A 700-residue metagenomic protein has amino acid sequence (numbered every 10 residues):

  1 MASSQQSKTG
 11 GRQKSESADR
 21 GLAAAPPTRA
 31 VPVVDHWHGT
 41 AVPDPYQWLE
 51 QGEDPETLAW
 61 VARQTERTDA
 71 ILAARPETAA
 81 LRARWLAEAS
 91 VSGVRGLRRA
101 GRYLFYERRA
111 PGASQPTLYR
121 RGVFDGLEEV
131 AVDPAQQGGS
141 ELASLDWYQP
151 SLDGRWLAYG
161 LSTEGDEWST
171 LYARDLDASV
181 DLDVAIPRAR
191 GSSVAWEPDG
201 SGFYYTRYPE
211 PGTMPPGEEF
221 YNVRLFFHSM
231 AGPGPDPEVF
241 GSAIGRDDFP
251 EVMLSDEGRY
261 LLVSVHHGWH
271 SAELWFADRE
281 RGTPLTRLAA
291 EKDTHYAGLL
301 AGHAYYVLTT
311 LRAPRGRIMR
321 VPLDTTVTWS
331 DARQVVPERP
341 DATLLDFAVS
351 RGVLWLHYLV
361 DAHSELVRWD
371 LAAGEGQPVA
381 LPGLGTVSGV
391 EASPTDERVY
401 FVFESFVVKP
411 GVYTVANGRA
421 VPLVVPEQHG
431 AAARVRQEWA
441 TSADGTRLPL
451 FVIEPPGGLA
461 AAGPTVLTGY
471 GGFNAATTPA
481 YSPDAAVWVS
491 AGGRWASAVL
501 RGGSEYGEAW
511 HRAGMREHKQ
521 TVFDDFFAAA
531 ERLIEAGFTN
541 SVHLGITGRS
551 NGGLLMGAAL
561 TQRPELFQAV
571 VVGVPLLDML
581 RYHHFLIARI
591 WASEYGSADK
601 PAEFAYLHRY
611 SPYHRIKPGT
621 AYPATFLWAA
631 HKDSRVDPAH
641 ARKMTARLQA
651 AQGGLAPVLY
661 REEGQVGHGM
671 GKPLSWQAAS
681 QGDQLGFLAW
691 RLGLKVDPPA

Functional and structural regions predicted by a protein language model:
P55-Q149, G160, D248-D278, G282-L300 (+9 more regions): Non-catalytic accessory segments flanking enzyme active sites
R102, D153-R155, D199-S201, E257-R259 (+3 more regions): Short coil/turn segments that connect the beta-strands within blades of beta-propeller domains
R109-P116, Q137-L142, L161-T170, A185-R190 (+7 more regions): A flexible loop/linker signature enriched in serine peptidases of the S9 family
R120-R121, Y172-L176, Y221-A231, W275-R279 (+2 more regions): Beta-propeller blade signature
V130-S193, G200: A conserved hydrophobic secondary-structure block that centers on an alpha-helix together with its immediately flanking
P134, D177-R188, G232-A243, E280-L288 (+2 more regions): Blade-edge beta-strand/turn elements of extracellular beta-propeller and related beta-sheet repeat scaffolds
A135-Y148, G160-D166, L182, N417-G418 (+6 more regions): Cap/lid segment of the alpha/beta-hydrolase catalytic domain
L500-A700: Active-site-proximal cap/loop segments of hydrolase catalytic domains
